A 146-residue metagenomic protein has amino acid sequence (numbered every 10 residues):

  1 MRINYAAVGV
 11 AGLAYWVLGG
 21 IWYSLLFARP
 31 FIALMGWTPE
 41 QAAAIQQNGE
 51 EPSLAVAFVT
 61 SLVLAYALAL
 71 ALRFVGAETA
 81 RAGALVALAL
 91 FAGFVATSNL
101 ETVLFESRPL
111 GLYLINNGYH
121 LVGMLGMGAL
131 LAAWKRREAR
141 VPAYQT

Functional and structural regions predicted by a protein language model:
M1-T146: Juxtamembrane/disordered regions of integral membrane proteins
